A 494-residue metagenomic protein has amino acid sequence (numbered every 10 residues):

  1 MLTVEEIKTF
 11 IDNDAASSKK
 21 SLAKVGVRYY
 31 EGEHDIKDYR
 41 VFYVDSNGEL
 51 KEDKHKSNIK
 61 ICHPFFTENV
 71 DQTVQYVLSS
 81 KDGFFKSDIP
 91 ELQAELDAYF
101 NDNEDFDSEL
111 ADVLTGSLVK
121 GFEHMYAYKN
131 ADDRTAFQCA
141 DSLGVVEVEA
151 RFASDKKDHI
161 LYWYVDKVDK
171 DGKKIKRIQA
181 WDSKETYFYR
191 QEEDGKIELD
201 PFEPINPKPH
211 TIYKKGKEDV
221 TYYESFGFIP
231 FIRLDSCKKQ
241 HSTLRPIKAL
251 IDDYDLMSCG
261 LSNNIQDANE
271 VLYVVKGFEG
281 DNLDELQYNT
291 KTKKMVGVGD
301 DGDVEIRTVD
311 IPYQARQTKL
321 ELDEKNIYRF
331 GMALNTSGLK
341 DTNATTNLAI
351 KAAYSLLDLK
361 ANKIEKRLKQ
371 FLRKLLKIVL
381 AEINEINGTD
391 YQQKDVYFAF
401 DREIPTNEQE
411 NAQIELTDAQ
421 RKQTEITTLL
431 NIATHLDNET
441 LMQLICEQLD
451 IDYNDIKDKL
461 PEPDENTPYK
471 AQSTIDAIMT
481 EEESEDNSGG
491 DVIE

Functional and structural regions predicted by a protein language model:
M1-S142, V492-I493: Extended, helix-rich architectural segments
S18, N103-L110, S117-H124, H241 (+10 more regions): Short secondary-structure junctions and interdomain/linker hinges
Y30, F42, K54-N58, C62 (+5 more regions): Conserved aromatic-histidine-acidic binding/catalytic patches
D88, L92-E95, D102, F106-L110 (+8 more regions): Short amphipathic alpha-helical segments
L118-K120, H124-S236: Extended, regular secondary-structure scaffolds
Y126, W181, V275, A399-D401: Residues in well-ordered beta-strands of folded domains
H210-A349: Extended, charged amphipathic alpha-helical segments
L283-V296, A315, L322-E494: C-terminal helix-loop subdomains that flank or include functional centers
